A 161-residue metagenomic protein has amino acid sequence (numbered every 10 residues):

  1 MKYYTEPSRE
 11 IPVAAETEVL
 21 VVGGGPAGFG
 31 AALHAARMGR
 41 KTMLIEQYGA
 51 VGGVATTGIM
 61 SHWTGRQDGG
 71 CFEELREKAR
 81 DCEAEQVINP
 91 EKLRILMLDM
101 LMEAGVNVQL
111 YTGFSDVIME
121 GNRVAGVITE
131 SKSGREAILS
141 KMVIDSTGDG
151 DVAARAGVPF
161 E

Functional and structural regions predicted by a protein language model:
M1, S8, A14-E16, H34 (+4 more regions): Conserved N-terminal/central alpha/beta ligand/cofactor-binding core
I11-G25: Beta1/beta-strand and adjacent pyrophosphate-binding region of the FAD-binding site in flavoprotein oxidoreductases
A15-T17, S133-M142: Core beta-strand elements of the Rossmann-like FAD/NAD(P) dinucleotide-binding domain in flavoenzyme oxidoreductases
V22, I138-G148: Short hydrophobic core segments
G28: N-terminal Rossmann-fold NAD(P) dinucleotide-binding loop
D145-E161: Glycine-rich loop(s) and the adjacent beta-strand/alpha-helix scaffold that form part
